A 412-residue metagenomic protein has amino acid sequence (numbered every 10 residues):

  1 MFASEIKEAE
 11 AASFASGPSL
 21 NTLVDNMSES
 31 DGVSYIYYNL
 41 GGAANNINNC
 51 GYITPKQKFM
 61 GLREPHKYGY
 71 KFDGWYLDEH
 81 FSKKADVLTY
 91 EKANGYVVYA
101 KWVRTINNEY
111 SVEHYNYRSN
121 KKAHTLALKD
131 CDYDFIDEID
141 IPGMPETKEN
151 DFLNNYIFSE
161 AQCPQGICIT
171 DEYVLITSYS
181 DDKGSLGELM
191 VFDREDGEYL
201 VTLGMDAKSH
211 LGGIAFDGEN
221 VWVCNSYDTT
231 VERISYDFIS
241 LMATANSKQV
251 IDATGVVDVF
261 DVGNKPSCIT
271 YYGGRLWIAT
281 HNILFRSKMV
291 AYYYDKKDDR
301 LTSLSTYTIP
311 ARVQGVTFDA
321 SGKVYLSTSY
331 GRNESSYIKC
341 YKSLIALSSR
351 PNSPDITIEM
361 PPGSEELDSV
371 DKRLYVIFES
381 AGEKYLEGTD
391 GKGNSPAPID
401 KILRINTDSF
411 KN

Functional and structural regions predicted by a protein language model:
A9-N107: Secondary-structure capping and domain/repeat boundary segments
I106-N154, S395-N412: Sequence/structural signature of beta-propeller modules and their immediately flanking N-terminal secretory/stalk
G143-F158, E198-G204, A253-F260, R300-Y307 (+1 more regions): A short beta-strand motif characteristic of beta-propeller blades
T147-S185: Beta-strand-rich domains and repeat architectures in extracellular enzymes and scaffolds, especially beta-propellers
S159-G166, K208-A215, V259-Y271, P310-F318 (+1 more regions): Repeated scaffold domains used in trafficking and secretory/extracellular systems, primarily beta-propellers
D171-Y173, G218-E219, G273-R275, S321-G322 (+1 more regions): Short coil/turn segments that connect the beta-strands within blades of beta-propeller domains
K183-M190, T229-I239, L284-Y293, N333-S343 (+1 more regions): Structural motif
T306-L347, E365: Loop/turn-rich, solvent-exposed surfaces of beta-rich toroidal or solenoidal domains
